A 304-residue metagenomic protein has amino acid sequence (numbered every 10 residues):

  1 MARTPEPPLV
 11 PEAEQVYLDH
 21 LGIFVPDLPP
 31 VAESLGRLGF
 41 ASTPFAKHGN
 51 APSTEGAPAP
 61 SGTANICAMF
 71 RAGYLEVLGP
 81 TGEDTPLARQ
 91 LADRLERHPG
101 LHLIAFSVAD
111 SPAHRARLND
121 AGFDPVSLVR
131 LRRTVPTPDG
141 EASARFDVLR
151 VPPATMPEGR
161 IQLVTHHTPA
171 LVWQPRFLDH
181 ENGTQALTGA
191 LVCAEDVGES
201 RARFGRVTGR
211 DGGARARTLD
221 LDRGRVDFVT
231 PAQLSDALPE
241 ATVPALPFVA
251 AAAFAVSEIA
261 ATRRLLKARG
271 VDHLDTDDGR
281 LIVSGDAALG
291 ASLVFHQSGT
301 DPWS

Functional and structural regions predicted by a protein language model:
M1-D19, I23-T43, A59-R130, P136-S304: Glyoxalase I/VOC metalloenzyme domain signal
T43-N50: A short beta-strand-loop structural module common to alpha/beta enzyme folds
N50-A51, P60: Membrane-anchoring hydrophobic segments
